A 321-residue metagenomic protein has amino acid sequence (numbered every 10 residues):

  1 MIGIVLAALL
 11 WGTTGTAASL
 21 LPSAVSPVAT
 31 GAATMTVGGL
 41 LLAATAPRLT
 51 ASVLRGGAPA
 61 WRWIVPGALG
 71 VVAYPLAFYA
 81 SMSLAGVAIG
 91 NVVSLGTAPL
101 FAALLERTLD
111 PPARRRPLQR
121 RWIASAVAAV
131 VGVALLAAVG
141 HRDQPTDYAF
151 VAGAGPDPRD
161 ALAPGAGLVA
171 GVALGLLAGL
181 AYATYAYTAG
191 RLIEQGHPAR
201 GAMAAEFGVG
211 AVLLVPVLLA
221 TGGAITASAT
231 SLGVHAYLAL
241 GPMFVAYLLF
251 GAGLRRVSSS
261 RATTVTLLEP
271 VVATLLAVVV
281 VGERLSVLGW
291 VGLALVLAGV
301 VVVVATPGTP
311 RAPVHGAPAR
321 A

Functional and structural regions predicted by a protein language model:
M1-T34, G38, L69, A73-A77 (+2 more regions): Glycine-/small-residue-enriched transmembrane alpha-helix faces in small-molecule transporters and effluxers
V5-T13, A17, T45, V65-L84 (+7 more regions): Hydrophobic alpha-helical transmembrane segments of multi-pass membrane transport proteins, especially secondary
L21, T30, T34, S81 (+6 more regions): Hydrophobic/aromatic residues within transmembrane alpha-helices of multi-pass small-molecule transporters
S23-A73, T97-E106, L180-T188, M203-T221: Transmembrane alpha-helices of multi-pass small-molecule transport proteins
A33, A138-V139, S231-G233, L267-A321: C-terminal-most transmembrane helix of multi-pass membrane proteins
A33, G90-T97, T188-A211, M243-V279: Helix-helix packing/entry segments at the starts of transmembrane helices
L41-T45, A98-V127, V271-V291: C-terminal transmembrane-helix exit sites in multi-pass transporters
L42, P117-H141, A149-D157, L276 (+1 more regions): Hydrophobic transmembrane alpha-helices of multi-pass small-molecule transport proteins
